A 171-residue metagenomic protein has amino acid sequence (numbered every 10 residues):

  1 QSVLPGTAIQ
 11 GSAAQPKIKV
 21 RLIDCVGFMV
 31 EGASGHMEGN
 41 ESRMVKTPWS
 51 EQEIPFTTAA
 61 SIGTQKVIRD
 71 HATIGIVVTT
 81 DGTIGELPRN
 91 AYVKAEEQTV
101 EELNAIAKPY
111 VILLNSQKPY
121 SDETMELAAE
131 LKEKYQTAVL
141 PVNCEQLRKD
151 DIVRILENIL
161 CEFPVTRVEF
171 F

Functional and structural regions predicted by a protein language model:
Q1-K108, S121, E145: Switch- and interface-adjacent substructures of P-loop NTPase systems
Q98-V111, S116-F171: Canonical P-loop GTPase G-domain recognition
